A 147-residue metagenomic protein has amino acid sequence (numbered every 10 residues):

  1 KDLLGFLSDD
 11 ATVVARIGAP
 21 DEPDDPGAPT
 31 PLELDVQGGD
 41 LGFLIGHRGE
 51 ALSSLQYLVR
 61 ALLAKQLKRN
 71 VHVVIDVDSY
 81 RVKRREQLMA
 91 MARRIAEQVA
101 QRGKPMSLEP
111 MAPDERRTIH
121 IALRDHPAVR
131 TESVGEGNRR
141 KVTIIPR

Functional and structural regions predicted by a protein language model:
K1-R147: RNA-contacting regions in translation and RNA-metabolism proteins, encompassing KH/S1 modules where present
